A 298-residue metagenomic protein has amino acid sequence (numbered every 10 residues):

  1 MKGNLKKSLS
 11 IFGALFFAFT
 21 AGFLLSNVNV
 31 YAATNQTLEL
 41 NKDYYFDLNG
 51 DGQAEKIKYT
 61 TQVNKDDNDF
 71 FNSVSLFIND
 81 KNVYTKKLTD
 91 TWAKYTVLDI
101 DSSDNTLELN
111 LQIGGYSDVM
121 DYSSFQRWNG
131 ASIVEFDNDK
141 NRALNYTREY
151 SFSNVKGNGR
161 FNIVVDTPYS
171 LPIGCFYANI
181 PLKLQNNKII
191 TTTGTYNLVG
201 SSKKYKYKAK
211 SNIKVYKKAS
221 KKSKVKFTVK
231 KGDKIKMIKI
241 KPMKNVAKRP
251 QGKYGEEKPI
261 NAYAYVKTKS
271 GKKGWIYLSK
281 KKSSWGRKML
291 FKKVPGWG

Functional and structural regions predicted by a protein language model:
G3-Y31: Sec-dependent N-terminal signal peptides of Gram-positive bacterial secreted proteins and lipoproteins
S10, V28-F46, E55: N-terminal, intrinsically disordered, polar/charged segments of Gram-positive cell-envelope systems that serve as
D51: Acidic carboxylate motifs that coordinate Ca2+ or other divalent cations, activating on Asp/Glu
E55-Y59, N110: Structural core positions within WD40/WD-like beta-propeller blades
V83-L88: A short beta-strand motif characteristic of beta-propeller blades
A93-S124, W128-Y205: Short aromatic loop motif centered on NTY/YTY
S211-S220: Short, structured beta-strand/loop micro-motifs enriched in basic residues and often containing a Trp
T228-K293, W297: SH3/SH3-like beta-barrel superfamily modules
